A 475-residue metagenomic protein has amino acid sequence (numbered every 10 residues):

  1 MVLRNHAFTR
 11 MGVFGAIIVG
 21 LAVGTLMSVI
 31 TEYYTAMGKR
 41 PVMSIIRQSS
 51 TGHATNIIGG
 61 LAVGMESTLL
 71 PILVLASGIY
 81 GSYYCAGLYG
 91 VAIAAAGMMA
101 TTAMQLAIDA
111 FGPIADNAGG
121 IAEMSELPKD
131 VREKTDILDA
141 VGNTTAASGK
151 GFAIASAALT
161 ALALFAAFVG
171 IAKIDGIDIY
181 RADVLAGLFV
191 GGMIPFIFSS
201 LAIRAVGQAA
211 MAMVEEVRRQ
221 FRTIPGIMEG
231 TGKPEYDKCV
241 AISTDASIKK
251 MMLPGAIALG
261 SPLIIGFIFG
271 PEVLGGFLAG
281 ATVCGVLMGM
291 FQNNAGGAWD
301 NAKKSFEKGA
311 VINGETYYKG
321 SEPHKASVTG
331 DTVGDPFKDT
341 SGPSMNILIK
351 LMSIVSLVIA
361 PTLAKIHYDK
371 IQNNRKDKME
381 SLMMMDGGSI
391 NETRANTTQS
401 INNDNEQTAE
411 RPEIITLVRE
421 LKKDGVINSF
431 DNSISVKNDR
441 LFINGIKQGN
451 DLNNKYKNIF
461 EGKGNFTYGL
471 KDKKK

Functional and structural regions predicted by a protein language model:
M1-K378: Hydrophobic packing and interface segments
I371-K475: Short linear regulatory motifs and low-complexity interaction segments
